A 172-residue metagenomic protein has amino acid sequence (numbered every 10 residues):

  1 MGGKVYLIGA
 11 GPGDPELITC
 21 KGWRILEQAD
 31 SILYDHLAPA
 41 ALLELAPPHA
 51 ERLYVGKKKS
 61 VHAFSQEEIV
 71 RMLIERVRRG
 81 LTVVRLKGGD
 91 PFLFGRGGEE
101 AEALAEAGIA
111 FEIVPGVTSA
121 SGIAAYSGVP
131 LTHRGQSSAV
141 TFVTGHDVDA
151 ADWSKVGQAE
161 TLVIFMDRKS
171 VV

Functional and structural regions predicted by a protein language model:
M1-P15, C20-V114: Class I S-adenosyl-L-methionine
K87, T144-H146, M166-R168: Short, structured patches in soluble enzyme cores that scaffold and shape functional sites
D90-A159: Class I SAM-dependent methyltransferase SAM-binding "motif I" and its flanking Rossmann-like core
A159-M166: Active-site rim beta-loop-alpha module in soluble metabolic enzymes
V171-V172: Conserved small/polar residues in nucleotide/adenosyl-binding loops
